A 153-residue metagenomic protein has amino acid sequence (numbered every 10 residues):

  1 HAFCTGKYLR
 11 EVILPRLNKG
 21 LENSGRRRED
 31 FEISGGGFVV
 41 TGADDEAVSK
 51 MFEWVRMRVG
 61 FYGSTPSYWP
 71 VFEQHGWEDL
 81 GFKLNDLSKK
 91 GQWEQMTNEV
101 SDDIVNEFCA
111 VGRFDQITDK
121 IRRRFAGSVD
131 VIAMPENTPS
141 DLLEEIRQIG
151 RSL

Functional and structural regions predicted by a protein language model:
H1-L153: Active-site-adjacent structural elements that line small-molecule/cofactor binding pockets in enzymes
